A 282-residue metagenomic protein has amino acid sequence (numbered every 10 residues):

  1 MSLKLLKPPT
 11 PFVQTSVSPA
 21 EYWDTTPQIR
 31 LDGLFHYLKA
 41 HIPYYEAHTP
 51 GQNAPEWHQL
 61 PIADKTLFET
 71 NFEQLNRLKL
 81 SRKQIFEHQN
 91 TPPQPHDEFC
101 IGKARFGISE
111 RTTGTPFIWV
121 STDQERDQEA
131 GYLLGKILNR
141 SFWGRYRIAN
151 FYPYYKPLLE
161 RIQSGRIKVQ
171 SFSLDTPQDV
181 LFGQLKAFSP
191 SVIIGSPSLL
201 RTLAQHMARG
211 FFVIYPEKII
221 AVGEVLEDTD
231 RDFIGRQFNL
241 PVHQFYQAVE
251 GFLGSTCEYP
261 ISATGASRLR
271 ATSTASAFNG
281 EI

Functional and structural regions predicted by a protein language model:
M1-I108, G114-Q128, G135-N139, V213-I214: Nucleotide 5′-phosphate-binding alpha/beta core
M1-K39, P43, K168-I282: Active-site glycine/GP-rich loop and adjacent strand/helix microenvironment that borders small-molecule binding pockets
D64, H88-Q89, E125, Y146-Y154 (+1 more regions): Short, glycine/charge-rich beta-strand/loop segments that flank catalytic centers and engage negatively charged groups
R105-G107, T115, G144-A149, T274: Generic beta-strand structural signal
G107, R111, G131-L138, A149 (+3 more regions): A broadly conserved amphipathic alpha-helix scaffold signal in soluble, globular proteins
G114, W143-Y146, S189, P216: Short coil/turn connectors at secondary-structure junctions
V120-T122, N150-Y152, S196-P197, Y246-Q247: Glycine-rich, histidine-containing beta strand-loop boundary motifs that form or position
G131-L174: Conserved AMP-binding loop of ANL adenylate-forming enzymes
